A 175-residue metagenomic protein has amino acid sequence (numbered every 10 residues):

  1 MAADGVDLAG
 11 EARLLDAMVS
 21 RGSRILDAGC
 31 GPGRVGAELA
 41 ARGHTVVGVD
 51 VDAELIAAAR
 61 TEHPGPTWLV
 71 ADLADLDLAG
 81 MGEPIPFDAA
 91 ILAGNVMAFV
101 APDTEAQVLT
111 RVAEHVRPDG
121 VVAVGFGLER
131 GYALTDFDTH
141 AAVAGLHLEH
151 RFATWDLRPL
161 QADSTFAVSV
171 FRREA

Functional and structural regions predicted by a protein language model:
M1-R21: Conserved class I S-adenosyl-L-methionine
G22-G31: Conserved class I S-adenosyl-L-methionine
P32-D77: Class I SAM-dependent methyltransferase SAM/SAH-binding core
L78-A89: A short acidic, Gly/Pro-enriched loop at the edge of an enzyme's catalytic core that lines a small-molecule cofactor
F87-D103: A short SAM/SAH-binding and catalytic strip from SAM-dependent methyltransferases
A106-P118: A short glycine-rich, Lys/Arg-flanked "PGG" loop and its adjoining helix->strand segment in the class I
D119-F126: Conserved beta-strand signature within the Rossmann-like core of class I S-adenosyl-L-methionine
Q161-A175: Core SAM-dependent methyltransferase catalytic element
